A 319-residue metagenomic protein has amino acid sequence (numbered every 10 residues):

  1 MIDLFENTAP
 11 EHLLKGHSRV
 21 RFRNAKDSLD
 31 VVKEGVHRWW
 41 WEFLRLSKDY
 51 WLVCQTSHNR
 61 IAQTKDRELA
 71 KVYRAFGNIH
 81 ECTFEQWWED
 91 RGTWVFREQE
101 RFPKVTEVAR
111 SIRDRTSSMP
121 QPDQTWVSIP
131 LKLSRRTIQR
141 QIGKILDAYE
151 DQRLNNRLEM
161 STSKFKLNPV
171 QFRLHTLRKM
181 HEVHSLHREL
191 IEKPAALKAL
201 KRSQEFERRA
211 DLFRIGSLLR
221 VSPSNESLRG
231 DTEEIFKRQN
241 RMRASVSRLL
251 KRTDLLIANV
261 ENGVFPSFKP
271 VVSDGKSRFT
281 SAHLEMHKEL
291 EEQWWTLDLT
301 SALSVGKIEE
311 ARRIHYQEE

Functional and structural regions predicted by a protein language model:
M1-K164: DNA-contacting interfaces and partner/effector-binding or oligomerization modules in DNA-centric proteins
K164-E319: K/R-rich mixed-charge low-complexity regions
